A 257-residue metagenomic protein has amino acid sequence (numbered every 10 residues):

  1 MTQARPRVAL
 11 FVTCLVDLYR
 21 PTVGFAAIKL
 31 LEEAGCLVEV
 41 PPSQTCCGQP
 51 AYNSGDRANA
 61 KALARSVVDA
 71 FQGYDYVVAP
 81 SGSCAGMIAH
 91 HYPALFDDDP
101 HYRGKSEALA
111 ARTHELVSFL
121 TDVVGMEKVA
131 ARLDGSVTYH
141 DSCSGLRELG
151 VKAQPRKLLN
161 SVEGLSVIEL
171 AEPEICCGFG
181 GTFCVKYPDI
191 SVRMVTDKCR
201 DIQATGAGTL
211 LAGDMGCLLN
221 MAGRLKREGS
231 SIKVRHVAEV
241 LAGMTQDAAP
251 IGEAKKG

Functional and structural regions predicted by a protein language model:
M1-G257: Iron-sulfur cluster-binding electron-transfer modules in prokaryotic oxidoreductases
